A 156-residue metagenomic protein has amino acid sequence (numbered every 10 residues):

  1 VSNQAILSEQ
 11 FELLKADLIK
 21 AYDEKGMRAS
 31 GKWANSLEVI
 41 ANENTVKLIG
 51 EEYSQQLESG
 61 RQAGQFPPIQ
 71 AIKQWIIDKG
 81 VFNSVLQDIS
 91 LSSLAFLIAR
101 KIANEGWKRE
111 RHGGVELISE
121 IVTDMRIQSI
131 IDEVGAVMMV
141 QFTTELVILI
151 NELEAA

Functional and structural regions predicted by a protein language model:
V1-E43: Charge-rich, low-complexity N-terminal segments
K32-A156: Charged, low-complexity interaction tracts
